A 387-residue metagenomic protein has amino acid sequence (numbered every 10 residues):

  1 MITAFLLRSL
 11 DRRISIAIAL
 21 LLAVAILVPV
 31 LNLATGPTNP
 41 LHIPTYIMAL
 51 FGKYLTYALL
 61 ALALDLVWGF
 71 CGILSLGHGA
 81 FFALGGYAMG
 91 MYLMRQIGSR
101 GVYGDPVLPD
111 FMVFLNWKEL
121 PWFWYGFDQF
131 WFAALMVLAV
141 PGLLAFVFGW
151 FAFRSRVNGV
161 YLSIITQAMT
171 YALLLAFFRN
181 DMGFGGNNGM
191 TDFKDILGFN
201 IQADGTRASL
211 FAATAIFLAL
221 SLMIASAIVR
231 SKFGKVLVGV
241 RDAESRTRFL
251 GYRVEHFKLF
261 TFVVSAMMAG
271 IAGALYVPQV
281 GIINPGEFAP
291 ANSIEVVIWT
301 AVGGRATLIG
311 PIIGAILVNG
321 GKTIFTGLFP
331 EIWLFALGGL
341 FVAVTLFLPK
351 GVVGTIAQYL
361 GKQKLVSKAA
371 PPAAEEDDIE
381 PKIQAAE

Functional and structural regions predicted by a protein language model:
M1-E387: Transmembrane alpha-helices and adjacent helix-loop boundaries
